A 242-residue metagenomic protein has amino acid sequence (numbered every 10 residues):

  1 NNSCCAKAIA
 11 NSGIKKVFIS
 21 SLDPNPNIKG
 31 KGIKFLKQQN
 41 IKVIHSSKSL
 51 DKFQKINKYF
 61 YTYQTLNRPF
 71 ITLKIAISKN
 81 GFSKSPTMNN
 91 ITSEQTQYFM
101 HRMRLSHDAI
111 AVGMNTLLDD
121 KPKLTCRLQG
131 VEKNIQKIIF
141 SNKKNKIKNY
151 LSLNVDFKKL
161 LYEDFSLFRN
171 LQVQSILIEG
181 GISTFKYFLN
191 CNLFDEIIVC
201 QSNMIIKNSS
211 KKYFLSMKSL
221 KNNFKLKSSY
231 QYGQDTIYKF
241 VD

Functional and structural regions predicted by a protein language model:
N1-F53, Q136, Y187-L189: Zn2+-dependent cytidine deaminase-like catalytic core
L22, K29-K31, F35-I41, T62 (+1 more regions): Enzymes that bind and transform nitrogen-containing heteroaromatic metabolites
D51-K55, F60-Y61: A charged, well-structured terminal subsegment
